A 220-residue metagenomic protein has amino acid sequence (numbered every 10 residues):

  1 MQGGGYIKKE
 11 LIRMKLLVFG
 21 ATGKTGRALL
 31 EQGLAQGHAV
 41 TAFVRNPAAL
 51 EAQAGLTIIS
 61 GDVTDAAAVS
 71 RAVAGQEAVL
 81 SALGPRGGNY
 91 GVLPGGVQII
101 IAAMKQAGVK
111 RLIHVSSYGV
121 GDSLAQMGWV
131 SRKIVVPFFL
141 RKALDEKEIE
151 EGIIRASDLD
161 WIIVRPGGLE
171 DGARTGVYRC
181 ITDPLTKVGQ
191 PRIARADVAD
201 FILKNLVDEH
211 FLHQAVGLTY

Functional and structural regions predicted by a protein language model:
G5, K9-T22, V109-L112, P184-Y220: Mid/C-terminal beta-alpha module of Rossmann-like enzyme folds, strongest in SDR-family dehydrogenases/epimerases
L16-Q36: N-terminal Rossmann NAD(P)H-binding glycine-rich loop of SDR-like oxidoreductase domains
F43-A48, D62-V63: N-terminal Rossmann-fold cofactor-binding loop
T57-Q76: Conserved Rossmann-fold cofactor-binding substructure of NAD(P)-dependent oxidoreductases
V73, E77-L80, I113: N-terminal Rossmann-like NAD(P) cofactor-binding module of classical short-chain dehydrogenase/reductase
R86-L112, D145, I149: NAD(P)-cofactor binding segment of oxidoreductase domains
D122, A173-Y178, N205-Q214: Glycine/proline-rich active-site loop of Rossmann-fold NAD(P)-dependent oxidoreductases
E151-G172: Conserved beta-loop-beta element that borders a ligand/cofactor-binding pocket
